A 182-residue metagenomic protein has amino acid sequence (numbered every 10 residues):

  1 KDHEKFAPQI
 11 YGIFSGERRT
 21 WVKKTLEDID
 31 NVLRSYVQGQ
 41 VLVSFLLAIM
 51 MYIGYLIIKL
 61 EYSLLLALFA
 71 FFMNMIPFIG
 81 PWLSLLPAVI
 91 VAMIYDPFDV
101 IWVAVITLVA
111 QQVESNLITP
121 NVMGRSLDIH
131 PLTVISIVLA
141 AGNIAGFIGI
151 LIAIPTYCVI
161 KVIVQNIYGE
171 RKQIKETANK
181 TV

Functional and structural regions predicted by a protein language model:
K1-A92, P97-W102: Alpha-helical transmembrane segments and their immediate interhelical loop/hinge regions in multi-pass membrane
V100-V182: Hydrophobic alpha-helical transmembrane segments of membrane transport and translocation systems, primarily multi-pass
